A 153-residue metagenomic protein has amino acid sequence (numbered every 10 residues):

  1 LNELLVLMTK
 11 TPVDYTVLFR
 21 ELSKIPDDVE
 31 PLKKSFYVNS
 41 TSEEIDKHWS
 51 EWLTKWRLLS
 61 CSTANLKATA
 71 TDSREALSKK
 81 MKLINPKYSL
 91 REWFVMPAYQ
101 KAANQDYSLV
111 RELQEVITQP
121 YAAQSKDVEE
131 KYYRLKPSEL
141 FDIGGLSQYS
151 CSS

Functional and structural regions predicted by a protein language model:
L1-S153: Regulatory N- and C-terminal appendages and interdomain linkers associated with kinase/kinase-like NTP transferase
